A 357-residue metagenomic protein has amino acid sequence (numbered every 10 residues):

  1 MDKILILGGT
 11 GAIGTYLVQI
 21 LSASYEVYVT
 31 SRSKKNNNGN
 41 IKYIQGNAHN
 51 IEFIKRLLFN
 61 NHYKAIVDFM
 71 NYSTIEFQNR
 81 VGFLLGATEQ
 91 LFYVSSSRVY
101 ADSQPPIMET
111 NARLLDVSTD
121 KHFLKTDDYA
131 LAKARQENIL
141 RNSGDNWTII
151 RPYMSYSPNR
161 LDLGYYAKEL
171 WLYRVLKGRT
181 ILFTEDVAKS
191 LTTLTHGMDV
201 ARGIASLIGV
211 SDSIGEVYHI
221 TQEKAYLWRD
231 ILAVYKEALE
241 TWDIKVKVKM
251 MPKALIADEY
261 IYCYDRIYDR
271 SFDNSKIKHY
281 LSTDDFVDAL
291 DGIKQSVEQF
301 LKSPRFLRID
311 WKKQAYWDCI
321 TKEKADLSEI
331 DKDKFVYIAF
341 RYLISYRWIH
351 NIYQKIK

Functional and structural regions predicted by a protein language model:
I4-S24: N-terminal Rossmann NAD(P)H-binding glycine-rich loop of SDR-like oxidoreductase domains
G39-N50, M70-N71: Rossmann-fold cofactor-recognition segment
L57, N61-V117, A134-N142: NAD(P)-cofactor binding segment of oxidoreductase domains
E137-L161: Conserved beta-loop-beta element that borders a ligand/cofactor-binding pocket
P158-L170, L207-Y218: Glycine/proline-rich active-site loop of Rossmann-fold NAD(P)-dependent oxidoreductases
Y173-T195: A conserved pocket-lining segment of Rossmann-fold NAD(P)-dependent short-chain dehydrogenase/reductase
S206-Y262, Y268, N274, W311-Q314 (+2 more regions): Mid/C-terminal beta-alpha module of Rossmann-like enzyme folds, strongest in SDR-family dehydrogenases/epimerases
A289-K357: Amphipathic terminal alpha-helices
